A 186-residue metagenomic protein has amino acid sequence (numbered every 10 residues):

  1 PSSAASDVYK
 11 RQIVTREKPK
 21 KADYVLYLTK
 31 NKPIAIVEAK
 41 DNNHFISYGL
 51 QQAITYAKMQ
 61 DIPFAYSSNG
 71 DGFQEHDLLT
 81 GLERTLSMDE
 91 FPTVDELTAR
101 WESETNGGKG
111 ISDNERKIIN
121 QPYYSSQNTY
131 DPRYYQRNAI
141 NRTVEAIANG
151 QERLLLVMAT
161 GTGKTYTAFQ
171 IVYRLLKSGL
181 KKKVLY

Functional and structural regions predicted by a protein language model:
S3-K183: ATP-dependent helicase/translocase motor core
Y186: Short beta-strand-centered segment that lines the nucleotide-binding/catalytic pocket of NTP-utilizing
